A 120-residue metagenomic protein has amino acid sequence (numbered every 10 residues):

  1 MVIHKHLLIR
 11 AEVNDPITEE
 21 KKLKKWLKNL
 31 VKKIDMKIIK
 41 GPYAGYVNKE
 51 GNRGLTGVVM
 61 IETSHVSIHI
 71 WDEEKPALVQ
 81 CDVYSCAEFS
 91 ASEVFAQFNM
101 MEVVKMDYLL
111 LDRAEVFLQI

Functional and structural regions predicted by a protein language model:
M1-I120: Polybasic/polar functional segments that serve as interface/processing modules
